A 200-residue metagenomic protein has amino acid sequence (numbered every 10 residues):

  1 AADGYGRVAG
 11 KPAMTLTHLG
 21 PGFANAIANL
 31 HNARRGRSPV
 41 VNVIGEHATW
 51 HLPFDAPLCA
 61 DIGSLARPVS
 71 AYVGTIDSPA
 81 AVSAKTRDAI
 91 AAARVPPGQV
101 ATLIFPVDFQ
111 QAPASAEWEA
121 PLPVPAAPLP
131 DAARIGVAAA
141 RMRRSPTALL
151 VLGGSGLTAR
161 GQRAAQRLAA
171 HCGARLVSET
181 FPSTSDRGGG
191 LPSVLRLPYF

Functional and structural regions predicted by a protein language model:
A1-F200: N-terminal alpha/beta PP-like core and its mobile active-site loop of ThDP/TPP-dependent enzymes
